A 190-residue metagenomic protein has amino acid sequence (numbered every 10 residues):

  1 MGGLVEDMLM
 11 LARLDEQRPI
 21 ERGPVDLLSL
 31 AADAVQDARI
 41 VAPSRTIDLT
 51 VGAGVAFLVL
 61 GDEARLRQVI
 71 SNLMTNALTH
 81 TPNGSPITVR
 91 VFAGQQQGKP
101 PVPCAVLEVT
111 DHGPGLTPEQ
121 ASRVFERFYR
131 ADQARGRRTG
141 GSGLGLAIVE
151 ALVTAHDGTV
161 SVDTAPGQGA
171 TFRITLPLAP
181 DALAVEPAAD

Functional and structural regions predicted by a protein language model:
E16-E21, L58-G61: Conserved micro-motifs of the catalytic ATP-binding
E21-Q36: A conserved beta-strand-to-alpha-helix junction within the catalytic ATP-binding
G23-P24, D48-F57, F92-G94: Conserved catalytic submotifs in the C-terminal HATPase_c
A77-L78: Short helix-loop "hinge" at the ATP-lid/N-box region of the Bergerat-fold HATPase_c
G84-V102: Short beta-strand/loop element within the Bergerat-fold HATPase_c
C104, L116-F128: Short conserved segment of the HATPase_c
D157-G158: Conserved glycine-rich
